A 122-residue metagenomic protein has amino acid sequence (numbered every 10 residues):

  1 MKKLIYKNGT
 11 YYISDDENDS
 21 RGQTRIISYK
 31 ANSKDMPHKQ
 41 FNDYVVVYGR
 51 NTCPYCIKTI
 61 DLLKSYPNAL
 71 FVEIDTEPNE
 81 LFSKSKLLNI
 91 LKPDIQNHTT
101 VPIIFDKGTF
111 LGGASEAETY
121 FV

Functional and structural regions predicted by a protein language model:
M1-Y44: N-terminal leader/targeting and pre-domain segments
Y29-V72: Local sequence-structure signature of Cys/Sec-based thiol-disulfide redox active-site neighborhoods
N42-D43, F82, T99, F105: Eukaryote-biased feature marking scaffold/signaling PDZ-domain proteins and nuclear chromatin regulators
Y48, I103-D106: Acidic beta-strand-to-loop metal/phosphate-binding motif
L62-S65, I90, Y120: Alpha-helical recognition domains of nuclear gene-regulatory proteins
T76-T99: Thioredoxin-like thiol-disulfide oxidoreductase module
D106-V122: Non-catalytic, surface beta->alpha helical segment in thiol-disulfide oxidoreductase systems
